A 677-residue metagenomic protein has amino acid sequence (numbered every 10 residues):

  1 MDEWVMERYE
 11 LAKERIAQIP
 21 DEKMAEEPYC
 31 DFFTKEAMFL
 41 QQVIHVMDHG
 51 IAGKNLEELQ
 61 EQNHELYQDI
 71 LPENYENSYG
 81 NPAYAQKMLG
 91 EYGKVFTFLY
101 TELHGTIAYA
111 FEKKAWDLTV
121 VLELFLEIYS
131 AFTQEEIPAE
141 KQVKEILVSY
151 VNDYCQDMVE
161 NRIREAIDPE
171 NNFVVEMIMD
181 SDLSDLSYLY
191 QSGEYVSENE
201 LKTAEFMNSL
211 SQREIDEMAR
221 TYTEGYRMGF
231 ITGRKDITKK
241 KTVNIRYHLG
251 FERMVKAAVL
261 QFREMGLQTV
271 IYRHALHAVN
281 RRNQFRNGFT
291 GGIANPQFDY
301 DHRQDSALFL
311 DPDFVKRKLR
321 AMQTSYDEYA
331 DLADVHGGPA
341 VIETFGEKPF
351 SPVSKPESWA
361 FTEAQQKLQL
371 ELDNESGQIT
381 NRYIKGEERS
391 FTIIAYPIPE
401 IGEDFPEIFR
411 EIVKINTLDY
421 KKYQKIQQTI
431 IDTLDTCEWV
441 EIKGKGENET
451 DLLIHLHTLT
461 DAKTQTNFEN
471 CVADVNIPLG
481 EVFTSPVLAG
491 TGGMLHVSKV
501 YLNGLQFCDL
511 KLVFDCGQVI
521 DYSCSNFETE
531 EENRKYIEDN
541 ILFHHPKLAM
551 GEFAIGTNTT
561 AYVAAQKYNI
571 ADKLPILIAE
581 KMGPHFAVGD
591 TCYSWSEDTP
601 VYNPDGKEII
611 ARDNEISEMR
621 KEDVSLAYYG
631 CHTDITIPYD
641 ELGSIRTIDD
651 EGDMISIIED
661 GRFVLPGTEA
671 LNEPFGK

Functional and structural regions predicted by a protein language model:
M1-A489, I658-K677: Active-site bordering "gate/hinge" segments that shape substrate access to catalytic or cofactor-binding pockets
D435, N503-Q506, P546, A579: Short solvent-exposed loop/turn micro-motifs enriched in small/polar/acidic residues
G446-N448, F514-Q518, D650-E651: Short acidic-glycine loop/turn motifs at beta-strand connectors
A473-K511: Conserved AWS/pre-SET-to-SET junction and N-terminal core of the SET lysine methyltransferase domain, specifically
F507-C524: Active-site and channel-lining beta-strand-loop segments that bind or position nucleotide-derived/phosphorylated
Y522-Y593, E597: Dual-mode signal for accessory low-complexity, basic/Gly-rich regions
M582, V588, S596-Y602, D613-E622: Glycine-anchored, exposed beta-strand/edge motif detector
D605-K677: Extended hydrophobic packing segments that form well-structured cores
